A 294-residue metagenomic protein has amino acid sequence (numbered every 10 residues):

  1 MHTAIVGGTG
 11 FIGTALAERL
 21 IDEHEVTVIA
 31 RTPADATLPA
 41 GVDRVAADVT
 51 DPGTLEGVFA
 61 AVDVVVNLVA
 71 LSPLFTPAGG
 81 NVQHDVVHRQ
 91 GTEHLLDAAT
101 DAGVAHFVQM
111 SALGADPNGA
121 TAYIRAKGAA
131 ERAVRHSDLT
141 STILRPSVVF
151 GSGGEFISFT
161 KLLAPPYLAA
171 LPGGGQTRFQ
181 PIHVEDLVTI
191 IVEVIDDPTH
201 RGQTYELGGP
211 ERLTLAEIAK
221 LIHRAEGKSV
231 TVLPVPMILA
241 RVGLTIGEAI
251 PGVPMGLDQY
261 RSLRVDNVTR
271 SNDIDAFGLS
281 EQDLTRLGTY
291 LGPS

Functional and structural regions predicted by a protein language model:
T3-E23: N-terminal Rossmann NAD(P)H-binding glycine-rich loop of SDR-like oxidoreductase domains
A34-T37, V42-H94, A98-D101, L113-D116: NAD(P)H-binding glycine-rich loop region in Rossmannoid oxidoreductase-like domains and their noncatalytic homologs
V65, L187, I191, L207 (+2 more regions): Non-catalytic, hydrophobic alpha-helical segments
L71, D85-E131, H136-S137, T142-R145: Conserved Rossmann-fold NAD(P)-dependent oxidoreductase catalytic core, especially the SDR/UDP-sugar
S147, S152-R178: NAD(P)-dependent short-chain dehydrogenase/reductase
E155-F156, G174-D196, Q203-E206: Substrate-positioning beta->alpha
P172-T177, Y205-R212, E226-G227, V235 (+1 more regions): Glycine-rich Rossmann NAD(P)(H)-binding loop
I238-S294: A hydrophobic C-terminal alpha-helical subdomain
